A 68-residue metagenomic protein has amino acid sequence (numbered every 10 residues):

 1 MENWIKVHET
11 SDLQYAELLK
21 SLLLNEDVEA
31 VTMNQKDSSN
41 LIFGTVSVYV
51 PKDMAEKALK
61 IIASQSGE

Functional and structural regions predicted by a protein language model:
M1-E68: Acidic/polar low-complexity segments and flexible, solvent-exposed patches
